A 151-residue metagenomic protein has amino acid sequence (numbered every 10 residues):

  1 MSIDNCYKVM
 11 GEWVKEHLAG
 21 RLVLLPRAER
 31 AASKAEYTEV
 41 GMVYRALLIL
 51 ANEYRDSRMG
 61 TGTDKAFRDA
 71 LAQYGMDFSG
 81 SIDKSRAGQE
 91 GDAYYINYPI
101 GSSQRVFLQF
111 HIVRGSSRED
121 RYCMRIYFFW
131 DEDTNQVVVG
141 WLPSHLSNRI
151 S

Functional and structural regions predicted by a protein language model:
M1-M124, D131-S151: Basic, Lys/Arg-enriched alpha-helical interface segments
